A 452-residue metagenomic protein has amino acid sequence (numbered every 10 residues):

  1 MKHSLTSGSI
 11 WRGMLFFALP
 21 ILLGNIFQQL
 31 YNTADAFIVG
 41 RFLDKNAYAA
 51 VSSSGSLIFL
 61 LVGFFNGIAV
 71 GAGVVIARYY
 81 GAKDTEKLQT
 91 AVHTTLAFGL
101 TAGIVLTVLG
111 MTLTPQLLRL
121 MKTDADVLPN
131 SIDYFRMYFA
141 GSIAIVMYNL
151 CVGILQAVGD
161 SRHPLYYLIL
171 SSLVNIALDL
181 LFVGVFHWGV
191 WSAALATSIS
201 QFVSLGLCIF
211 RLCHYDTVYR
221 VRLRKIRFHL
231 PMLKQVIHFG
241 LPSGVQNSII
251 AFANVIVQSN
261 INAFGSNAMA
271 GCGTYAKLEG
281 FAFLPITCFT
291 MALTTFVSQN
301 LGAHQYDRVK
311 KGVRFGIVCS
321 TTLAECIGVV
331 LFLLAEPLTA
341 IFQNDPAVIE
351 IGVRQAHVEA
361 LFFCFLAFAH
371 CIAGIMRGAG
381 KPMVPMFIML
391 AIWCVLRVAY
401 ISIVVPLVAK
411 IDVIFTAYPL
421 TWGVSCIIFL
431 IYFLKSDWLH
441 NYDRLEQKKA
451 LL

Functional and structural regions predicted by a protein language model:
M1-A18, I76-I143, V185-L241, V297-F362 (+1 more regions): Short alpha-helical transmembrane segments in multi-pass integral membrane proteins
L5-F42, S56-G71, V75, L100-T107 (+4 more regions): N-terminal transmembrane alpha-helices
F16-D35, M137, Y148, S171 (+4 more regions): Transmembrane helical elements of multi-pass membrane transporters/channels
I21, N25, F37, V74 (+15 more regions): Transmembrane alpha-helix boundary and packing residues in multipass membrane permease domains and related
I26, L30-A49, L118-A125, L181-W188 (+5 more regions): Helix-terminus/linker motif at the lipid-water interface of multi-pass membrane proteins
K45-S56, F135, A194, S266-F281 (+2 more regions): Small-residue hotspots at the loop-to-helix junctions and early N-terminal turns of transmembrane alpha-helices
Y48-V108, I145-P164, Q258, C272-A335 (+1 more regions): Small-residue-rich hydrophobic transmembrane alpha-helices
A69, M137-Q156, P164-S172, A193-C208 (+4 more regions): Short runs within selected transmembrane alpha-helices of multi-pass transporters and secretion channels
